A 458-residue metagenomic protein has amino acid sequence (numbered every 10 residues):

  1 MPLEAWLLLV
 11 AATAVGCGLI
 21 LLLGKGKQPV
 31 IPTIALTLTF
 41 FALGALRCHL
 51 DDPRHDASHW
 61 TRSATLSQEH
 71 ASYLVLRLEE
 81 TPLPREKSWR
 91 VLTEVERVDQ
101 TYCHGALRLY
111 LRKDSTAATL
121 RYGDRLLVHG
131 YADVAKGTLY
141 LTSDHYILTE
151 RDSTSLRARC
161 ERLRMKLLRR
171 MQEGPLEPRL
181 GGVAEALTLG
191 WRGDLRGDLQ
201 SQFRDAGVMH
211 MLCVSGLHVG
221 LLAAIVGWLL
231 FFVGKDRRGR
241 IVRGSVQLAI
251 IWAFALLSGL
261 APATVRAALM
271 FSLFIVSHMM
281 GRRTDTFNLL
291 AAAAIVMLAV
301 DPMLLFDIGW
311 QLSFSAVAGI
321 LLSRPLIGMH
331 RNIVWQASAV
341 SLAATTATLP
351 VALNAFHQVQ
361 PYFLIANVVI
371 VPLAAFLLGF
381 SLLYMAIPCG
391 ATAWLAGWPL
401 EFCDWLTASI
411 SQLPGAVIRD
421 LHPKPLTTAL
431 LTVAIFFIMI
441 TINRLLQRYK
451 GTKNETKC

Functional and structural regions predicted by a protein language model:
M1-G24, G397, E401, W405-I438: Membrane-embedded alpha-helical segments of integral membrane proteins
M1-W60, Y140-T142, R266: N-terminal leader/targeting segments
A14-P32, L199-L364, P423-K453: Hydrophobic alpha-helical transmembrane segments in multi-pass membrane proteins
A35-H210: Membrane-interface helix/helix-cap signal primarily in integral membrane proteins
L76, G130, L187, S215 (+5 more regions): Divalent metal-coordination and catalytic microenvironments
L156-G174, V183, W191, L199 (+11 more regions): Hydrophobic alpha-helical segments of integral membrane proteins, encompassing both true transmembrane helices
L342-P350, F376-F380, L406: Transmembrane alpha-helical segments that form the membrane-embedded catalytic/substrate-channel core of multi-pass
